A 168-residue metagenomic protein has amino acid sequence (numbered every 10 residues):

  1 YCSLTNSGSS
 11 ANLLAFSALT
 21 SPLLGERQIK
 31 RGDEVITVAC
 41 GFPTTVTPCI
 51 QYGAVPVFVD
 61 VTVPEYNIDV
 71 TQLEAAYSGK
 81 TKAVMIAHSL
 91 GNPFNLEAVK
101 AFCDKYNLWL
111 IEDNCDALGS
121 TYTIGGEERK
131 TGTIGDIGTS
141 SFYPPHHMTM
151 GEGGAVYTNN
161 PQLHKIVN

Functional and structural regions predicted by a protein language model:
Y1-E34, T47-Y52, F58-V59: Phosphate-binding glycine-rich loop
S9, F42, L118: Conserved SAM/SAH-binding loop
R27-A39, E127-G132: Glycine-rich, flexible loop segments associated with nucleotide phosphate handling
A39, F58-T62: Short beta->alpha connector loops at strand-helix junctions that form conserved, small/polar/Pro-enriched
C40-V46: Conserved coil-to-alpha-helix start sites within the AMP-binding
P64-M150, A155-K165: Active-site phosphate-binding strand-loop segment of PLP-dependent enzymes
N168: Ligand-binding pocket scaffold of soluble enzyme catalytic domains
